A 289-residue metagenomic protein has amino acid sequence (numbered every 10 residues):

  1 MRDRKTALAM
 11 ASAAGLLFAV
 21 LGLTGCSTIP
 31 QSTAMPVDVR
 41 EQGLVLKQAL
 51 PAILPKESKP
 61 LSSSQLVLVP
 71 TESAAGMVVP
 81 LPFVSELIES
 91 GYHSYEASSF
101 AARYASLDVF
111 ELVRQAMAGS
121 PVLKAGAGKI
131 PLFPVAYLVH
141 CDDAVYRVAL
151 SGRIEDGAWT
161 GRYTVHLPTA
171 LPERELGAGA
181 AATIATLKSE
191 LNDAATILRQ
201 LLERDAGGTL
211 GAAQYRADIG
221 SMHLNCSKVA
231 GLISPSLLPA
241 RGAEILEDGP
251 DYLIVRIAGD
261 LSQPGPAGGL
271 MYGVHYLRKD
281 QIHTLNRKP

Functional and structural regions predicted by a protein language model:
R2-G15: Bacterial N-terminal signal peptides that target proteins for export
G22-G25: C-terminal motif of bacterial Sec signal peptides marking the signal peptidase cleavage site
S27-Y104, G207-P289: A structural "domain/chain start" motif
V79-R103, G157-L201: Short secondary-structure boundary motifs at beta->alpha junctions and helix caps
M117-P121, A194-L198, L202-A206: Sec/Tat-exported extracytoplasmic proteins
A118-D143: A short, hydrophobic beta-strand-centered structural micro-motif
A144-A149: Short coil-to-beta strand junction motifs in C2/discoidin
L150-D156: Short beta-strand elements
